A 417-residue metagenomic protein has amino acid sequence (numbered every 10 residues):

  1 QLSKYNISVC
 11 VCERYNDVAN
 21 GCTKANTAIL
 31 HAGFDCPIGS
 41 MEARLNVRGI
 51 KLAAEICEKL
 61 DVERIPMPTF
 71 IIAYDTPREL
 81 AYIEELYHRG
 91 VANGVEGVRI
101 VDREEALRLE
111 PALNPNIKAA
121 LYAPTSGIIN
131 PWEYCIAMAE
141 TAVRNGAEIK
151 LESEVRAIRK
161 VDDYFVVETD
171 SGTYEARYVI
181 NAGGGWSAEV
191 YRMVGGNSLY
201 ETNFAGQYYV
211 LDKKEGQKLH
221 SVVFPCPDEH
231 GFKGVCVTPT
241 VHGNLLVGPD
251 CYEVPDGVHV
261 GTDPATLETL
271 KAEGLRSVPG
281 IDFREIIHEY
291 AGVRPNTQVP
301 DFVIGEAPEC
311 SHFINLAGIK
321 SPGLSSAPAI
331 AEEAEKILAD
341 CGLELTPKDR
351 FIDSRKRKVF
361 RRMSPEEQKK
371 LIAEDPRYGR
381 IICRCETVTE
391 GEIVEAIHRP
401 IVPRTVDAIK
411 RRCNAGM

Functional and structural regions predicted by a protein language model:
S3-A25: Glycine-rich FAD pyrophosphate-binding loop
E13, P66, V101-R103, L151-S153 (+2 more regions): Short loop/edge segments at beta-strand edges and connector loops that shape dinucleotide/nucleotide cofactor-binding
A28-L109, G234-V235: Dinucleotide-binding Rossmann-like beta1-alpha1 core, especially the glycine-rich loop that anchors the ADP
P37-V47, A73-Y82, L121-E140, K150 (+3 more regions): Short beta-strand to alpha-helix junction loop
L121-Y178: Helical element adjacent to the flavin cofactor pocket in flavoenzyme catalytic cores
A137, V241-H242, E253, V258-I381 (+2 more regions): C-terminal catalytic lobe of FAD-dependent flavoproteins
I158-G248, Y252-D263, A272: Flavin-dependent oxidoreductases
